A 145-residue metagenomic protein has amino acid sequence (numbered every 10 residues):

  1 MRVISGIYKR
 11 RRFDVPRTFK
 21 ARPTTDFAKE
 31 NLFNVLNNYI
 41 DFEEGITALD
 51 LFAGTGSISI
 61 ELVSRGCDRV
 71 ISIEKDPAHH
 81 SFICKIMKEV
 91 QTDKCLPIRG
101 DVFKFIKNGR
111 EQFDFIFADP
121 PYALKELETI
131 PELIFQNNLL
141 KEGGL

Functional and structural regions predicted by a protein language model:
M1-L145: Class I S-adenosyl-L-methionine-dependent methyltransferase catalytic core
